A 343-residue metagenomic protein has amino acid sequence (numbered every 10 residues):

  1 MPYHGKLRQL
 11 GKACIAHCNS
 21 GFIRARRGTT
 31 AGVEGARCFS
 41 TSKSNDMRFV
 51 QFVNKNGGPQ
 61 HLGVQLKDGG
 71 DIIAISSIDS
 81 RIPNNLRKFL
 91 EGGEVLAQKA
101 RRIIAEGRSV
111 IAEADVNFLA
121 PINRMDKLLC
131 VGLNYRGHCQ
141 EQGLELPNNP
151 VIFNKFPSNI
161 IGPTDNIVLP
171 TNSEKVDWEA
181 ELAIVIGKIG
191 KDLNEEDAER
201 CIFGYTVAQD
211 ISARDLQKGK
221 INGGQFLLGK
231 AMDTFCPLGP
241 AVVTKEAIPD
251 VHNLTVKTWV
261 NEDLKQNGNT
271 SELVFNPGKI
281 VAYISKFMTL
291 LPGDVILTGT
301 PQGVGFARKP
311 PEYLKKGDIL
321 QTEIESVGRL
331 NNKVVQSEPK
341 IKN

Functional and structural regions predicted by a protein language model:
P2-C14, G28-P150, Q321, E338-N343: N-terminal non-catalytic cap/leader segment that marks the start of a structured domain
F39-S40, F118-A120, Q140-G143, I167-V176 (+4 more regions): A generic local secondary-structure boundary/capping motif
S40-S44, E94-R102, I111, D115 (+2 more regions): Catalytic-pocket segment enriched in acidic/His residues
V64, E145-P163, W178, K315-S326: Structural signature of FAD isoalloxazine-binding scaffolds in flavoprotein oxidoreductases
A120, K127, E174-V176, A282 (+2 more regions): Residue "hotspots" at secondary-structure boundaries inside conserved domains
N123, D177-E179, L291, K315-K316: Residue-level recognition of short, solvent-exposed, well-ordered loop/turn junctions that link secondary-structure
E179, I186-I189, N194-A208, R214: RNA pseudouridine synthases
